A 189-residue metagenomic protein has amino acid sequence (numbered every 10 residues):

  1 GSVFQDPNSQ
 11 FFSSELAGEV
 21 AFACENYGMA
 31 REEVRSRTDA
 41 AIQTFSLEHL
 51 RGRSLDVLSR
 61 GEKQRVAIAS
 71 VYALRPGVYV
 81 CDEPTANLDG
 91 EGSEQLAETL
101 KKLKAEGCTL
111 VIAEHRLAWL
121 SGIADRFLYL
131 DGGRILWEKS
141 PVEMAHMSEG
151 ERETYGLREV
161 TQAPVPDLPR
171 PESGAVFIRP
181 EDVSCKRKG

Functional and structural regions predicted by a protein language model:
E32-L50: Conserved ABC ATPase "signature" region
S54-L58, E62: Conserved ABC ATPase signature
I68: Hydrophobic anchor residue at the start of the ABC signature
Y79-D82: Catalytic Walker B motif of ABC-type/P-loop ATPase nucleotide-binding domains
G90-E91: Helix N-cap at the start of a conserved alpha-helix in ABC-type nucleotide-binding domains
E114-H115: H-loop/switch region of ABC-family ATPase nucleotide-binding domains
R134-G156: Conserved beta-strand-loop-alpha-helix hinge in the C-terminal portion of ABC ATPase nucleotide-binding domains
